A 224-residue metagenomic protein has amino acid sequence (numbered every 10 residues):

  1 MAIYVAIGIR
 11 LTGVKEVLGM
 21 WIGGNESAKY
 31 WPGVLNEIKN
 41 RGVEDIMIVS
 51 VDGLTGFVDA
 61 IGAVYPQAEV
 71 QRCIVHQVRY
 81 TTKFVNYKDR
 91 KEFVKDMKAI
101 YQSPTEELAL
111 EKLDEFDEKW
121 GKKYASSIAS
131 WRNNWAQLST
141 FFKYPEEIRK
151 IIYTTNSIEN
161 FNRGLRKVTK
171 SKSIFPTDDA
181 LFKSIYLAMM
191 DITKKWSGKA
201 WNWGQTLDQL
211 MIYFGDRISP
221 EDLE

Functional and structural regions predicted by a protein language model:
M1-V51, T55, V64-Q67, N134 (+1 more regions): RNase H-like nuclease fold core
I7, M20, R41, I46 (+6 more regions): Flexible, active-site-adjacent loop/turn segments at secondary-structure boundaries
E16-M20, V43-D45, V78, V94-M97 (+1 more regions): Short acidic, glycine/Ser/Thr-rich loop/turn "cap" segments at secondary-structure junctions
G23-S27, V49, V70-C73, V85-D89 (+2 more regions): A generic short alpha-helical patch detector that favors 3-5-residue windows in or near N-terminal regions
I48-T55, A60-D96: Conserved beta-strand -> loop -> alpha-helix junction used to position metal-binding or nucleic-acid-contacting
P66, A99-E224: Acidic/histidine-rich catalytic cores and adjacent linkers of DNA breakage/strand-transfer/modification proteins
